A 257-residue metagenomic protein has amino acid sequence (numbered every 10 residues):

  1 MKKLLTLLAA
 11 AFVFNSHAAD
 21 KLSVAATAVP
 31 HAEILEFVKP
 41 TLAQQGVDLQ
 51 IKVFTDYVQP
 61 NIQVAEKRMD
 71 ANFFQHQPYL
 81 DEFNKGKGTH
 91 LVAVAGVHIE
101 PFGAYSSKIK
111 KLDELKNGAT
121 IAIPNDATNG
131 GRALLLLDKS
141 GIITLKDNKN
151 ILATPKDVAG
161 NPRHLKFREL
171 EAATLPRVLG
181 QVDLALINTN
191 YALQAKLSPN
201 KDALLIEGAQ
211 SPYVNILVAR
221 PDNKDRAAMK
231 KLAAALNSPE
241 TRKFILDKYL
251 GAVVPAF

Functional and structural regions predicted by a protein language model:
A19-V29, V47-V53, T120-I121: Short, well-ordered beta-strand elements
K21-K39, D56-Q59: Extracytoplasmic "Venus flytrap"
I51-I62, K149-R177: Short helix-initiation/N-cap motifs at beta->coil->alpha
V53-Y57, K67, A71-D81, H98 (+3 more regions): Beta->alpha turn/N-cap motifs
E82-V94, K108-I109, Q181, L186 (+1 more regions): Ligand-binding "clamshell"
V94-I143, R242: A conserved helix-loop-strand patch within extracytoplasmic ligand-binding domains of the periplasmic binding
G96-Y105, L193-N237, A252-F257: Periplasmic-binding protein-like
A127-I143, D147-L152, A233-F257: Ligand-binding clefts/hinges and TM-proximal coupling segments of bilobed small-molecule sensing domains
